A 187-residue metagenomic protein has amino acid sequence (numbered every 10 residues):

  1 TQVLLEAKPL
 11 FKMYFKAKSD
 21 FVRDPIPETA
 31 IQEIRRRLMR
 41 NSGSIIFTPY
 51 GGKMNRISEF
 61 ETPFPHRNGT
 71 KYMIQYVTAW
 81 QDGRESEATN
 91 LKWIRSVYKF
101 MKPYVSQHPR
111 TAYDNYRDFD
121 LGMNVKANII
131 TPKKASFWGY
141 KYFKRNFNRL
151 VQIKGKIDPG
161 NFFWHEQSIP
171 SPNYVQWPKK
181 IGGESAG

Functional and structural regions predicted by a protein language model:
T1-G187: Soluble FAD-dependent oxygen oxidases
